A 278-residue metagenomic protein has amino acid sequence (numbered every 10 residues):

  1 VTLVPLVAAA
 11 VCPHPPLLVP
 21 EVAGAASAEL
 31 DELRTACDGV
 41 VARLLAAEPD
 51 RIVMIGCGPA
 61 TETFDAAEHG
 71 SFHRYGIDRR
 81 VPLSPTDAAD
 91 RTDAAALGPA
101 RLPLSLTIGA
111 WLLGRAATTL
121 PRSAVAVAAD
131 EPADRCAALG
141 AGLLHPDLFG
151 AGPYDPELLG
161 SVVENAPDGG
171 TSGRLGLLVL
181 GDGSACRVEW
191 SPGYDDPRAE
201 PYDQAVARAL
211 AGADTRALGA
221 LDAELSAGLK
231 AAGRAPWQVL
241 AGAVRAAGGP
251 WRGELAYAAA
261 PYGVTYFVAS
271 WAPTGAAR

Functional and structural regions predicted by a protein language model:
V1-L106: A short aromatic-anchored loop/beta-hairpin motif
V1-L6, G24, A89-T92, L148-P167 (+1 more regions): Actinobacteria-biased recognition of intrinsically disordered, low-complexity terminal regions
L6-A10, R51-V53, S123-A124, R174-L178 (+1 more regions): Structural motif
C57, R135-A205: Active-site beta-strand/loop microenvironment that shapes enzyme catalytic pockets
A95-L144: Internal, conserved structured core segments that host functional sites
L104-I108, Y202, A232-V239: Catalytic-loop motifs flanking and including active-site residues across diverse enzymes
L210-E254, A258: Polyanion-binding loop/helix "lid" in catalytic or ligand-binding cores
A241-A243, W251-R278: Eukaryote-biased recognition of electropositive, low-complexity segments and basic polyanion/acidic-motif-binding
